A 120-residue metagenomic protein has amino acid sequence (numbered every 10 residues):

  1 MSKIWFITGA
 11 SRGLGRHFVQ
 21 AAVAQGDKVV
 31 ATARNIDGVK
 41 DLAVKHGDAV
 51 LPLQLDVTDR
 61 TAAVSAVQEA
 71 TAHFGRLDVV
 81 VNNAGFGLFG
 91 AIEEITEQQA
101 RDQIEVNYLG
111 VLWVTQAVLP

Functional and structural regions predicted by a protein language model:
I4-I7, V80-V81: Conserved hydrophobic beta-strands of the Rossmann-like cofactor-binding core in SDR/related NAD(P)H-dependent
S11-R12: Conserved glycine-rich cofactor-binding loop
Q25-D41: Conserved glycine-rich Rossmann-like NAD(P)H-binding loop of the short-chain dehydrogenase/reductase
D48, E69-N82, L88: A glycine-rich helix->loop->beta "capping" turn within Rossmann-like NAD(P)(H)-dependent oxidoreductase domains
L55-S65, E97: The beta1-alpha1 cofactor-binding region of Rossmann-like NAD(H)/NADP(H)-dependent oxidoreductases
A66, V81, V114-V118: Hydrophobic positions on the long internal alpha-helix of Rossmann-like NAD(P)-dependent oxidoreductase domains
A91-I92, T96-R101: Substrate-binding pocket helix/loop in short-chain dehydrogenase/reductase
